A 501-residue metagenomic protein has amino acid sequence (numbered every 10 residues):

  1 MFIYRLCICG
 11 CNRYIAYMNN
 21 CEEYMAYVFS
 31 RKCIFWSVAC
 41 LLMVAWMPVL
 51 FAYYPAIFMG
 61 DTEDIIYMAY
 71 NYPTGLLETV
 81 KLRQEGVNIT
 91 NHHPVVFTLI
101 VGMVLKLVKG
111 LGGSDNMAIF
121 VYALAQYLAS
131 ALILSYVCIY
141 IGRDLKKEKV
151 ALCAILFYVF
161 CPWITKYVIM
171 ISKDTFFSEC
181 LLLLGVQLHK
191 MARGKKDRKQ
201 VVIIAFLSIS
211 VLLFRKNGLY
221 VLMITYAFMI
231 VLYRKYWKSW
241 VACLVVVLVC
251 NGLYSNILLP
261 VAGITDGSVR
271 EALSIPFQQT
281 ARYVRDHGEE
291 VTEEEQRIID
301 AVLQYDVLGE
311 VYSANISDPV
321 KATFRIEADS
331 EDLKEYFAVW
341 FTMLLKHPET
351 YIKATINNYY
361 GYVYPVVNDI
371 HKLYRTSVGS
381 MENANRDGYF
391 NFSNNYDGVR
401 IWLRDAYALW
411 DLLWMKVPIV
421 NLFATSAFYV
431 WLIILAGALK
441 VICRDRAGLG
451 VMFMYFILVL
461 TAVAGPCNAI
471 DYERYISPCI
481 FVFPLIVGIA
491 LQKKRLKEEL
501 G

Functional and structural regions predicted by a protein language model:
M1-V49, K494-G501: Start-transfer (signal-anchor) and selected internal transmembrane alpha helices of multi-pass inner/ER membrane
R31-M59, F160, V246-L259, L458: Transmembrane signal-anchor helices characteristic of membrane glycosylation enzymes that use polyprenol
F51-M59, Y70-S130, M170: Membrane-proximal lumenal/periplasmic loop motifs of glycosylation machinery
M117-V121, A125, N357-Y455: Membrane-interface anchor segments at the N-terminal boundary of transmembrane helices in multi-pass membrane enzymes
V121-L145, L183: Transmembrane-helix motifs of polytopic, lipid-linked glycan transferases
F176-R193, F206-S208, T225, V482-I486: Specific aromatic-rich, kink-prone transmembrane helix
Q200-R215, Y226-A227, L244-C250: Membrane-interface alpha helices of multi-pass inner-membrane proteins
V261-G398: Membrane-proximal stem/loop segments at transmembrane-domain junctions that anchor or position
